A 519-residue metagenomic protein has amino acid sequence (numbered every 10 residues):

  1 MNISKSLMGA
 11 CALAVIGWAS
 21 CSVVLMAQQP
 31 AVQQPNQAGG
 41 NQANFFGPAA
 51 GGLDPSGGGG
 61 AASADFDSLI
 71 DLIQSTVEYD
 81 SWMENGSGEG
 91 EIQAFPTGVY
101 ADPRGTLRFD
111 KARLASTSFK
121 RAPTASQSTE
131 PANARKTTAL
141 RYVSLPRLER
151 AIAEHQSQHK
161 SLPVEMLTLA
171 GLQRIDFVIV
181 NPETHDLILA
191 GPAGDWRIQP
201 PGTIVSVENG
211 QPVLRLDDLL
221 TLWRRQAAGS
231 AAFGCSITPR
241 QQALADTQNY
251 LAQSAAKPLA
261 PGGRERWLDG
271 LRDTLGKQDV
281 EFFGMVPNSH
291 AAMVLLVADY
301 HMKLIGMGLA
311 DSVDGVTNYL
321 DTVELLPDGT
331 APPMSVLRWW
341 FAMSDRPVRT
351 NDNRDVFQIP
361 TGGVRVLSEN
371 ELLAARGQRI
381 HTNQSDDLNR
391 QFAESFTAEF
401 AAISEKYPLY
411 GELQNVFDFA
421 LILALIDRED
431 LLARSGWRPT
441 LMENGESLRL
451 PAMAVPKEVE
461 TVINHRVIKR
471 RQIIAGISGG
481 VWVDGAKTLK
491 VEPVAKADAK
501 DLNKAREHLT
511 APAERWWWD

Functional and structural regions predicted by a protein language model:
N2-K5, L25-D519: Sec-dependent N-terminal signal peptides of Gram-negative outer-membrane/periplasmic proteins
A10-S22: Bacterial N-terminal signal peptides
